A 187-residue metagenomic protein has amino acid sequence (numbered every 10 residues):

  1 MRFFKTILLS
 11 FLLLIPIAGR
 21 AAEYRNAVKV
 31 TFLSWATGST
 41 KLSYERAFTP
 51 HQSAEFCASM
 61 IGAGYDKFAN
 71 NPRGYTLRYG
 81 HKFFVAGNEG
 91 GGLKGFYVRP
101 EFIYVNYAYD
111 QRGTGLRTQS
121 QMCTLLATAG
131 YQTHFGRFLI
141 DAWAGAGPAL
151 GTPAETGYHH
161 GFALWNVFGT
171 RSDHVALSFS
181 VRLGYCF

Functional and structural regions predicted by a protein language model:
F4-I15: Sec-dependent N-terminal signal peptides
I17-A21: Sec/Tat signal peptide C-region and signal peptidase I cleavage site
R25-A27, G62-A63, D110-G113, F162-V167: Extracytoplasmic loops and strand-loop junctions of Gram-negative outer membrane beta-barrel proteins
A27, T37-S39, G74-R78, M122-L126 (+1 more regions): Transmembrane beta-barrel architecture of outer-membrane proteins
L33-S53: N-terminal targeting signals for Sec/Tat export/insertion, comprising classic cleavable signal peptides
L33-W35, S59-I61, E101-V105, G145-A149 (+1 more regions): Outer-membrane beta-barrel pore domains and translocons
R46-A142: Gram-negative (and chloroplast) outer-membrane scaffold detector with strong preference for beta-barrel transmembrane
R78-F83, D173-F187: Outer-membrane beta-barrel "beta-signal"
